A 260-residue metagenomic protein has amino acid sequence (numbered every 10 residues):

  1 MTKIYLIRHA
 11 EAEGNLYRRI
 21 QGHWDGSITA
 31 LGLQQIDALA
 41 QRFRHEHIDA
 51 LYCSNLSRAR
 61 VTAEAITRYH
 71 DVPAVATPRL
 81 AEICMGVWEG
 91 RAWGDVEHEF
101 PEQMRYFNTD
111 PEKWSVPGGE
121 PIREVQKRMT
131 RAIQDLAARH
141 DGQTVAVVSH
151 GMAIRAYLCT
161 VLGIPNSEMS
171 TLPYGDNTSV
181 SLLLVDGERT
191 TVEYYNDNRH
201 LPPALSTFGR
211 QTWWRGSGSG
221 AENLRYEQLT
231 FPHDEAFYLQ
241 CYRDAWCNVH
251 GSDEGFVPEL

Functional and structural regions predicted by a protein language model:
T2, I83-D95, A138, Q143 (+1 more regions): Acidic, low-complexity terminal tails and accessory targeting/binding regions of phosphate-metabolizing enzymes
I4, Q143-M152: Generic beta-sheet signal
Y5, E11-A65, S115-T130, D234 (+3 more regions): Loop-to-helix element that buttresses phosphate recognition and phosphoryl-transfer chemistry
Y5, V75-T77, E193: General small-molecule cofactor/ligand-binding pocket signal
A12, A153-I154: Short active-site segment of divalent metal-dependent hydrolases/proteases that encodes the spacing between
H45, D71, D141-G142: Active-site acidic short loop of glycosyltransferases
S54-L56, R79, V148-M152, L260: Short, well-ordered beta-to-alpha junction loops that form the rim of enzyme active sites and present histidine/acidic
Q103-E124, G216-E222: Short glycine/proline- and acidic residue-enriched helix-loop micro-motifs that form flexible lids or anion-recognition
